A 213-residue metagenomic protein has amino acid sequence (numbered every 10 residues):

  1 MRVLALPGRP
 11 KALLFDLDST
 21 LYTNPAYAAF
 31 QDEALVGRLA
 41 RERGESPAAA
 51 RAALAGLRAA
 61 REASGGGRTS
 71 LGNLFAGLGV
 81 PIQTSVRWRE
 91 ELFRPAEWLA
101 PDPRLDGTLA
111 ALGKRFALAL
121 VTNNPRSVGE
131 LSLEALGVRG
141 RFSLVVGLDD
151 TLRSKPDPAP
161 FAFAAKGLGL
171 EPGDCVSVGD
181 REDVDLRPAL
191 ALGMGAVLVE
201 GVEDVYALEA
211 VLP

Functional and structural regions predicted by a protein language model:
M1-L13, N24, D106, A110 (+1 more regions): Asp-based, Mg2+/Mn2+-dependent phosphohydrolase catalytic module
R2-D106: N-terminal helical cap/lid subdomain that shapes the substrate entry/recognition surface in HAD-like hydrolases
